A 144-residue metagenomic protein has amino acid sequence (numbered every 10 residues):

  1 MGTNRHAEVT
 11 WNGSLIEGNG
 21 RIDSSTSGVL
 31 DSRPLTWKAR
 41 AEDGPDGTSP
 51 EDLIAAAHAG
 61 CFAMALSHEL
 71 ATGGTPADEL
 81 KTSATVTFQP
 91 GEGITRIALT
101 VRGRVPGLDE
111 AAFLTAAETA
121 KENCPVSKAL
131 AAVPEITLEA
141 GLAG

Functional and structural regions predicted by a protein language model:
M1-A56, A63-G144: Extended beta-strand/beta-hairpin segments
